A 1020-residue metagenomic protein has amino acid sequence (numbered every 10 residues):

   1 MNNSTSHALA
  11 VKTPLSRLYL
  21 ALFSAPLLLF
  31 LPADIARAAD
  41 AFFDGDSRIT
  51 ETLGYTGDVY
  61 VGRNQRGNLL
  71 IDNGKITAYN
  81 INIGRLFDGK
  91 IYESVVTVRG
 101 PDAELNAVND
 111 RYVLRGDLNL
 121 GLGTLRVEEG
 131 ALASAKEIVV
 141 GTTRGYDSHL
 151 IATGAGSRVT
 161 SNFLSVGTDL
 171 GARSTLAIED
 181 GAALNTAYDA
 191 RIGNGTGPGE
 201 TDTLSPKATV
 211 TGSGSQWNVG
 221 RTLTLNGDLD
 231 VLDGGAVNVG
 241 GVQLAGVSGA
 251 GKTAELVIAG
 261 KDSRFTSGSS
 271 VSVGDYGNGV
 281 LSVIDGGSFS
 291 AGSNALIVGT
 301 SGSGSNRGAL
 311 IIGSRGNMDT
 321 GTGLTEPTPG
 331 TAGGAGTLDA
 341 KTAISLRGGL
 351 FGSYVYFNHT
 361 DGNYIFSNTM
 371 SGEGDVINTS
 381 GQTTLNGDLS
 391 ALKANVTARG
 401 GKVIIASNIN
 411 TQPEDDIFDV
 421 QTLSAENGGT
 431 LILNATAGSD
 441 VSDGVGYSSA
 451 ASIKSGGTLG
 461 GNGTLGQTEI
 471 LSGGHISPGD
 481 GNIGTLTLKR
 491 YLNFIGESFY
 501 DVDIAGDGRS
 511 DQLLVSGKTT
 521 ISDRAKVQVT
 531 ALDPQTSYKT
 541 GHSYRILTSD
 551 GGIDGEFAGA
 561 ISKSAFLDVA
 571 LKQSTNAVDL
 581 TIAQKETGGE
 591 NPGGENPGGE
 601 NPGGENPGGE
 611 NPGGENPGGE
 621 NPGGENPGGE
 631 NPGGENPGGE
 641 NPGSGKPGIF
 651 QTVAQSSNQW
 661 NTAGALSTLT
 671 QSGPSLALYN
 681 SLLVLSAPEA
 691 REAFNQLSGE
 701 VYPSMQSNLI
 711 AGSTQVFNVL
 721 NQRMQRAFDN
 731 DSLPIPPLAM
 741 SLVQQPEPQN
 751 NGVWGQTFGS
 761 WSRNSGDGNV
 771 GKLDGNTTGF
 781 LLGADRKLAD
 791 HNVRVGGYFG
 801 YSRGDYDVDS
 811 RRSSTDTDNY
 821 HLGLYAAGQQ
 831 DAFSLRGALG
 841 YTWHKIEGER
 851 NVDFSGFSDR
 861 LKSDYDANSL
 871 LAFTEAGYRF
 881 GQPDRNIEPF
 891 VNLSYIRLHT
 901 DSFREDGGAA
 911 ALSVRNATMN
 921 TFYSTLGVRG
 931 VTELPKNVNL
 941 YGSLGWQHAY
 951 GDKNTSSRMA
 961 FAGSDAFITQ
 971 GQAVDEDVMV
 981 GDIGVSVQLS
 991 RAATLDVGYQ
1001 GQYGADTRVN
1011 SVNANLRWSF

Functional and structural regions predicted by a protein language model:
M1-R37: Gram-negative bacterial Sec-dependent N-terminal signal peptides
N2-T5, S293, S303-N317, G321-S345 (+6 more regions): Extracellular, surface-exposed repeat/solenoid domains
I35-Y79, V98, L125, L229-V231 (+3 more regions): N-terminal segments that cap or nucleate solenoid repeat domains
N109, G156-S161, Y188, Q216-R221 (+4 more regions): Extracellular, surface-exposed repeat architectures
G249, S270-S272, G374-T384, A391-K393 (+4 more regions): Extracellular beta-strand/loop-rich repeat segments of large surface/secreted proteins
L669-N886, D996-T1007, S1011-S1019: Outer membrane beta-barrel translocator domains of Type V secretion systems
D767-N776, D809-D816, K845-D866, R897-N920 (+1 more regions): Solvent-exposed, glycine/polar-rich loop segments of beta-barrel outer-membrane systems
V795, A827, L870, F890 (+3 more regions): Outer membrane beta-barrel transmembrane domains
